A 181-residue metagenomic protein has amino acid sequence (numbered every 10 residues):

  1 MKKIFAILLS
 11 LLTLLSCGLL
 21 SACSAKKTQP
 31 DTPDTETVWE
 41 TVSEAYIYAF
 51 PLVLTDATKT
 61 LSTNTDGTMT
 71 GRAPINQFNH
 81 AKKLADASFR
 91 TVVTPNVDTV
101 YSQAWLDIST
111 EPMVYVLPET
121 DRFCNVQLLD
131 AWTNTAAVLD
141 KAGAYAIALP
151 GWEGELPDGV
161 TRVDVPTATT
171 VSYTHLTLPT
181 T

Functional and structural regions predicted by a protein language model:
M1-I4: Positively charged n-region of N-terminal signal peptides that target proteins for export
L9-G18: Bacterial N-terminal signal peptides
S21-A22: C-terminal motif of bacterial Sec signal peptides marking the signal peptidase cleavage site
A25: Short, conserved catalytic or interaction motifs in soluble domains
T28-E40, E44: N-terminal low-complexity, Pro/Thr/Ser-rich intrinsically disordered segments that act as propeptides or flexible
S43-K141: Glycine-rich, compositionally biased intrinsically disordered regions
D130-Y173: An exposed acidic His-Trp-rich patch
T174-T180: Conserved small/polar residues in nucleotide/adenosyl-binding loops
